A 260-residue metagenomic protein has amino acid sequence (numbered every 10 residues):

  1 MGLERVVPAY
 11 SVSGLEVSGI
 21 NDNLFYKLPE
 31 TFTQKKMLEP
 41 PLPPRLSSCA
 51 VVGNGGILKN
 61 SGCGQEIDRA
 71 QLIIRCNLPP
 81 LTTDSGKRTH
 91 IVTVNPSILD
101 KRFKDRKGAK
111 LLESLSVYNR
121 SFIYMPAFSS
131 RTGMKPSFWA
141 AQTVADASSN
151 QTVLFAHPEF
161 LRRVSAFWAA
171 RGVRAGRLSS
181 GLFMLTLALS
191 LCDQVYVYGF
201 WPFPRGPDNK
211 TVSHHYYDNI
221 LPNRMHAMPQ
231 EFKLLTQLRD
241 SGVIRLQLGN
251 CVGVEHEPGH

Functional and structural regions predicted by a protein language model:
M1-H260: Metal-ion/cofactor- or nucleotide/acyl-coenzyme-handling active-site neighborhoods
